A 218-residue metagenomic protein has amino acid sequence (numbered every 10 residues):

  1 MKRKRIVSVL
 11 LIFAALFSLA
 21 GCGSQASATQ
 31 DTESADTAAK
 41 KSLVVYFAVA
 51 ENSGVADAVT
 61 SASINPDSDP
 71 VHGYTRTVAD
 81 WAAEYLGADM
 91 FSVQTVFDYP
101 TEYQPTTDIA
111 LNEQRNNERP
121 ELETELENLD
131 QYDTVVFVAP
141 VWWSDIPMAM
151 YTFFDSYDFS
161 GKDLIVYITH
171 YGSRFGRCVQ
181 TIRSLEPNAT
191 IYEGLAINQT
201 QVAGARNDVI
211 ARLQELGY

Functional and structural regions predicted by a protein language model:
M1-L10: Bacterial N-terminal signal peptides that target proteins for export
S18-G21: C-terminal motif of bacterial Sec signal peptides marking the signal peptidase cleavage site
G23-Y132, S144, N207, A211-Y218: N-terminal beta1-alpha1-beta2 submodule of the flavodoxin-like/Rossmannoid cofactor-binding fold
L43-V45, M90-S92, F137-V138, I165-I168 (+1 more regions): Structural recognition of the beta-strand scaffold that forms the well-ordered cores of secreted hydrolase catalytic
V49-N52, T95-P100, V141-D145, H170-F175 (+1 more regions): Solvent-exposed loop/turn segments at secondary-structure junctions within structured extracellular/periplasmic domains
I64-H72, F137-P140, I165-Y171, N198-T200: Second-shell loop/turn segments in exported
E102-P187: Helix-loop-strand module that forms the ligand-binding subsite of alpha/beta enzymes
T190-Y218: Glycine-rich phosphate/pyrophosphate-binding loop and the adjoining helix
